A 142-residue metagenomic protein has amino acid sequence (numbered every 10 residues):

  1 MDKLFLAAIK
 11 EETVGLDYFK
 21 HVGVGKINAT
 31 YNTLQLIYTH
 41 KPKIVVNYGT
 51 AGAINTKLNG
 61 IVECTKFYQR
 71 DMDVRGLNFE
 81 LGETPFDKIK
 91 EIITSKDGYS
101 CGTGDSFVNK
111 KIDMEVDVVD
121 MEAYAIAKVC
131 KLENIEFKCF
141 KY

Functional and structural regions predicted by a protein language model:
M1-L4: Extreme N-terminal starter segment of soluble prokaryotic enzymes
L6-K10: Structural motif
E11-Y142: Glycine-rich phosphate- or other oxyanion-binding loops that anchor nucleotides, phosphorylated ligands
